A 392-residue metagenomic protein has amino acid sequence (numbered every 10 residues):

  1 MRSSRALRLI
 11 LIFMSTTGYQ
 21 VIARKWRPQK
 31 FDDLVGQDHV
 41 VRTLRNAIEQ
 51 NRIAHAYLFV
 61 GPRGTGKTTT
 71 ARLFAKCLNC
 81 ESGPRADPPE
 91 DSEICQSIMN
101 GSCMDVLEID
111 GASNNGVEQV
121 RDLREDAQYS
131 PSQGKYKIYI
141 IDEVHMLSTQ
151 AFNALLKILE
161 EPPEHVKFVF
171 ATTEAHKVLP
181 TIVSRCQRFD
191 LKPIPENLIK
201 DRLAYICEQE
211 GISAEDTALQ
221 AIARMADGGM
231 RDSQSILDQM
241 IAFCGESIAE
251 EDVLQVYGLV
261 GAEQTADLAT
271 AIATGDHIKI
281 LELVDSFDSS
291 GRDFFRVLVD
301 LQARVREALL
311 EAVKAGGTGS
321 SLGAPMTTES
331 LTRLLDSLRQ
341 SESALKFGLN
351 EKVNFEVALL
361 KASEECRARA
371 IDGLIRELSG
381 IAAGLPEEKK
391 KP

Functional and structural regions predicted by a protein language model:
S3-R188, L198: P-loop/Walker A NTP-binding region and its immediately flanking N-terminal helices in P-loop NTPase folds
I12, K391-P392: Residue-level detector of intrinsically disordered/flexible regions characterized by low predicted structural confidence
K76, S102-M104, Q119-E125, K135 (+2 more regions): Extended, largely alpha-helical regulatory/partner-binding modules appended to the mid-to-C-terminal parts
D87, K390-K391: Short, intrinsically disordered, charge-balanced linker/junction segments flanking boundaries in proteins
